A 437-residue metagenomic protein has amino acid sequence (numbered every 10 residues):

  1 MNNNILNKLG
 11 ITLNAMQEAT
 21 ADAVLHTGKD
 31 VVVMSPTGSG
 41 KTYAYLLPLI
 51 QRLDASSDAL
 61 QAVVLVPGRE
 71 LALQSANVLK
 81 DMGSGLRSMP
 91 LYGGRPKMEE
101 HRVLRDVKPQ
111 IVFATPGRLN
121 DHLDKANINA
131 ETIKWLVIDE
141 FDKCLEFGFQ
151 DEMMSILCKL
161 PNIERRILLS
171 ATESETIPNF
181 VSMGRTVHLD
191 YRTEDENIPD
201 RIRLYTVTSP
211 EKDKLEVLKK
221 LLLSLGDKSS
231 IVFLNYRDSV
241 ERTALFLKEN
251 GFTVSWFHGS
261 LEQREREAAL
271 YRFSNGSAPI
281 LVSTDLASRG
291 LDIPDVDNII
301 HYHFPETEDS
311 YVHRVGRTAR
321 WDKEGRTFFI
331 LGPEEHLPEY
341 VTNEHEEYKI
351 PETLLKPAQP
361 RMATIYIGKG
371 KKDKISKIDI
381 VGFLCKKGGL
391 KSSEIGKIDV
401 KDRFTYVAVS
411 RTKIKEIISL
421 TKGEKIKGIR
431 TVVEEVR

Functional and structural regions predicted by a protein language model:
M1-M34: Conserved pre-motif I regulatory segment
N3, S57-D124, T132-W135, L245-F257 (+1 more regions): Conserved nucleic-acid-binding Ia/Ib motif block in the N-terminal RecA-like helicase ATPase lobe
E18-T27, T42-S57, L73, V78-D81: Walker A/P-loop NTP-binding motif
N129-D195, V341-T342: Post-DEXD/H (motif II) to motif III coupling segment of the RecA-like Helicase ATP-binding lobe
D200-F246: Conserved interdomain hinge at the start of the Helicase C-terminal
R289-F304, R326-I330: A short beta-strand element within the Helicase C-terminal
T307-K349: Conserved segment of the helicase C-terminal RecA-like domain
I350-R437: Non-catalytic terminal extensions of ATP-dependent helicases
